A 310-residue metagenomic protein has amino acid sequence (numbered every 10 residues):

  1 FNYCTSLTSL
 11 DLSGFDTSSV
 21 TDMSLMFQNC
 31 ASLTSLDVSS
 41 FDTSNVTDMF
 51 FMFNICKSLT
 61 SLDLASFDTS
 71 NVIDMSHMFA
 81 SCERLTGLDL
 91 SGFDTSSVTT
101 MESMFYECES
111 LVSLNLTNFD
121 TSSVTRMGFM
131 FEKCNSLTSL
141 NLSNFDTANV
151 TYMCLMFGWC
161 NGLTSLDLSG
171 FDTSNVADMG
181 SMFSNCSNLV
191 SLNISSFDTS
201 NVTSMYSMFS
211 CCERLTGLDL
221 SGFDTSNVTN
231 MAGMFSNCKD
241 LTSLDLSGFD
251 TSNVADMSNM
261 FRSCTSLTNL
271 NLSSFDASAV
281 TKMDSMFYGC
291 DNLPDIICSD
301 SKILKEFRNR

Functional and structural regions predicted by a protein language model:
F1-R310: Negatively charged
